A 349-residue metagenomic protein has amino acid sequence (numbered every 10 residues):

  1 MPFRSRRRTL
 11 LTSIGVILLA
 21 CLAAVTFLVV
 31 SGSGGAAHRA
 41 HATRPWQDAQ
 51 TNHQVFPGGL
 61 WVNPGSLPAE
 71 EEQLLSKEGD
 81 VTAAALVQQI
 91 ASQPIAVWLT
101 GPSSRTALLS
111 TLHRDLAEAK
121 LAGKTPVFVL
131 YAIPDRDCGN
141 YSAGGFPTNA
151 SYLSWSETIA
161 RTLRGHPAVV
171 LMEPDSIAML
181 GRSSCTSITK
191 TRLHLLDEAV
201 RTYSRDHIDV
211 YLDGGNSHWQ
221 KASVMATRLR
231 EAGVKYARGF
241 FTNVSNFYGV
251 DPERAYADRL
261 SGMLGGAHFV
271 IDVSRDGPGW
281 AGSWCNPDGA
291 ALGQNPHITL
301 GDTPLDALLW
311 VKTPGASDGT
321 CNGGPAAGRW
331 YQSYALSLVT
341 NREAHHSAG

Functional and structural regions predicted by a protein language model:
S5-S31: Secretory targeting and sorting signals
A23-A49: C-terminal region of N-terminal signal peptides and the immediate post-cleavage residues of exported proteins
N52, N63, A69-Q89, T202 (+1 more regions): Surface-exposed substrate-engagement region within the catalytic domains of secreted or surface-exposed extracellular
H53-T162, T313, S317, N322-L338 (+1 more regions): N-terminal carbohydrate-binding/catalytic regions of secreted carbohydrate-active enzymes
I95-S104, S142-P147, I177-I188, D209-G214 (+1 more regions): Surface-exposed cleft-lining segments at the edges of enzyme active sites
A96, G123-V127, P167-L171, H207-Y211 (+3 more regions): Structural preference for beta-strand elements that scaffold enzyme active sites
A117-L121, R161-R164, V200-I208, R230-V234 (+1 more regions): Sec-exported extracytoplasmic/periplasmic mature domains
S142-H166, P174-I208, A222-S223: Active-site cleft segment of glycoside hydrolase catalytic domains centered on the general acid/base Glu
